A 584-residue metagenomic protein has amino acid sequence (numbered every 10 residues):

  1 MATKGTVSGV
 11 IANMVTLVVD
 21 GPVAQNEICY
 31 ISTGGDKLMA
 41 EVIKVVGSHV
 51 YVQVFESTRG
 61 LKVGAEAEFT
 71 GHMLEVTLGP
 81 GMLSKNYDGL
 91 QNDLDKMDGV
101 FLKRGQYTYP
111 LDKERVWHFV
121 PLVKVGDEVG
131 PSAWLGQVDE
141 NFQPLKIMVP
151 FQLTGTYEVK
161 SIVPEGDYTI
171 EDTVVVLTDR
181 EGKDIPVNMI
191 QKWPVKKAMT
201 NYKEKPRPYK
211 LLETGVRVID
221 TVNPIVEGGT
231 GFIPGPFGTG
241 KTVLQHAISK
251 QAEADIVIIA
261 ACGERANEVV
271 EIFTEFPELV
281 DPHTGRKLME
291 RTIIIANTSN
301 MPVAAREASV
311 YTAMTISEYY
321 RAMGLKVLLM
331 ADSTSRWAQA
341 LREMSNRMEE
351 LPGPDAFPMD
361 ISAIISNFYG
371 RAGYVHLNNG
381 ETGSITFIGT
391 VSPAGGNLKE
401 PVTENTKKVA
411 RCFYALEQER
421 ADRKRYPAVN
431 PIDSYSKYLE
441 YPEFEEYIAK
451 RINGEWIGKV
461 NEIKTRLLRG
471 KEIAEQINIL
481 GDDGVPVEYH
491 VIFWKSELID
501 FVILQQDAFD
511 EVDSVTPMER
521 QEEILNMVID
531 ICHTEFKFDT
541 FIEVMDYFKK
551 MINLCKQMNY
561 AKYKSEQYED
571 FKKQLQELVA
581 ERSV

Functional and structural regions predicted by a protein language model:
M1-K103: N-terminal accessory targeting/assembly segments
D20, G34, H72-M73, Q91 (+4 more regions): Short, surface-exposed secondary-structure boundary micro-motifs
E27, M39-E41, V54, T70-M73 (+6 more regions): Short beta-alpha junctions and helix-cap segments that line functional grooves
I43-H49, P80-Q91, F142-G166, D184-M199: Short, compositionally biased
V54, R59, F119-E128, V159-D167: Short histidine-centered loop motifs in beta-beta connectors
M97-E140, L145-Q152, T169-G229, L244-A247 (+2 more regions): P-loop NTPase nucleotide-binding/switch module
T221-V222, G228-I552, K564: P-loop NTPase catalytic core
D539-V584: C-terminal amphipathic alpha-helical interaction region
